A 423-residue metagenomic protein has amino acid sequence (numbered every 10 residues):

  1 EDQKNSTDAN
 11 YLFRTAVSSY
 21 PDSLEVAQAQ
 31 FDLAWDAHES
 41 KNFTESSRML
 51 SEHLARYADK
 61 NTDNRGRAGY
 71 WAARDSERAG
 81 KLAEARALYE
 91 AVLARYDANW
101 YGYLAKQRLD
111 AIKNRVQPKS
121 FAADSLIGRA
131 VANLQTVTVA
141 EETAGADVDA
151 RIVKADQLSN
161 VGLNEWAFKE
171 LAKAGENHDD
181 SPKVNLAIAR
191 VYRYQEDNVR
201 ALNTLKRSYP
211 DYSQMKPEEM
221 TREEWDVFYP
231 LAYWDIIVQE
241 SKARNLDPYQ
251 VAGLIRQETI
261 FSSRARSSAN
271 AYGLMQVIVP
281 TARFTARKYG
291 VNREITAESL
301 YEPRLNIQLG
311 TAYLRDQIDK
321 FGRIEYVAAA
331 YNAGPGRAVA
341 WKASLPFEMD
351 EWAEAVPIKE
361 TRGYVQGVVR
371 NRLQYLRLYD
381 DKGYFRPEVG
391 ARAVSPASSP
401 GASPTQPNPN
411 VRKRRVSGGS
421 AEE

Functional and structural regions predicted by a protein language model:
K4-D8, L12-S19, E25-F31, D36-E45 (+9 more regions): Catalytic glycan-binding domains that act on GlcNAc-containing polysaccharides
A94, D110-N114, L373: Non-catalytic alpha-helical coupling and interface elements of nucleotide-dependent molecular machines and regulators
Y96, I127-A155, V161-E165, H178: Extracytoplasmic/secretory-pathway proteins
G102-L104, R108-N133: Pro/Ala/Gly-rich low-complexity, hydrophilic intrinsically disordered segments
L158-S159, Y192: N-terminal pre-domains immediately preceding structured catalytic cores
